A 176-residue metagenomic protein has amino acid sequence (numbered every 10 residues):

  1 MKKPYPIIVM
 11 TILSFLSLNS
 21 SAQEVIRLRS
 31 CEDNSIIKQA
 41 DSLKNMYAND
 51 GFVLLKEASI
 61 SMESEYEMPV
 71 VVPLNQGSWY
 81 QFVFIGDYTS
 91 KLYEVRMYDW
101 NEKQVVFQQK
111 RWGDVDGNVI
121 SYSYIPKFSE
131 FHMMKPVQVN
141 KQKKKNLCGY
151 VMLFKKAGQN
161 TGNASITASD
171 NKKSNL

Functional and structural regions predicted by a protein language model:
M1-I26: Bacterial Sec-dependent N-terminal signal peptides
E24-G51, K127-L176: C-terminal edge strands of extracellular/lumenal beta-sandwich accessory domains
F52-N75, W79-Q81, N175-L176: Non-catalytic, beta-strand-enriched accessory regions in extracellular/secretory proteins and membrane protein
W79, S90-E94, N146-C148: Exposed beta-strand and adjacent loop surfaces of beta-rich binding modules that mediate intermolecular recognition
W79-V83, M133-K135: Residues within well-ordered beta-strands of beta-sheet-rich folds
T89-Q104: Short, surface-exposed beta-strand/strand-loop-strand elements in extracellular ectodomains
F107-D114: Solvent-exposed serine/threonine-rich low-complexity stretches and specific carbohydrate-binding patches
D116-F128: Beta-sandwich interaction modules
